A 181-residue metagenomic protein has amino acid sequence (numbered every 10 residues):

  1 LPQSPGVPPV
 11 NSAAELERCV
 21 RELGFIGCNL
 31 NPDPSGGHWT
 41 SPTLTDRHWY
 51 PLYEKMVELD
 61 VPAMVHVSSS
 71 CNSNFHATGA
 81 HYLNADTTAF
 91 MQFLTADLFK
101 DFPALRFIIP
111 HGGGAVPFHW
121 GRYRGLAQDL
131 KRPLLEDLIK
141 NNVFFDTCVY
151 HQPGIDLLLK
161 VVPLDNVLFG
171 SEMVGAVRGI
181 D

Functional and structural regions predicted by a protein language model:
L1-Q92: Active-site gating/metal-coordination segments in enzymes
E15, L52, L98, D156-L158: A short acidic, amphipathic alpha-helical/loop segment
N74-T95, F102, R106-D181: H/E-rich (His + Asp/Glu) clusters that bind or coordinate divalent metals
